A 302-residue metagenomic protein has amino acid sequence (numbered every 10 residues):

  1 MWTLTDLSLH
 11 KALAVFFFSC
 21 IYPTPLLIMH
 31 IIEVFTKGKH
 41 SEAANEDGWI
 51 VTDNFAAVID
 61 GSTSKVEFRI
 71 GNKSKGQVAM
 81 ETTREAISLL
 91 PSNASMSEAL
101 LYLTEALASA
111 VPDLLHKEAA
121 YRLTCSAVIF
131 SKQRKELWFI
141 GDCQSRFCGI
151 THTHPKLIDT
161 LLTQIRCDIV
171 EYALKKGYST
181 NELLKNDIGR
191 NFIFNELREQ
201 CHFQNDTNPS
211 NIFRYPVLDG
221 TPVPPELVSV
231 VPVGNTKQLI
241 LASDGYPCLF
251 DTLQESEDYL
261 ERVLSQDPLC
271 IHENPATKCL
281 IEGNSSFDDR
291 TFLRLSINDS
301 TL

Functional and structural regions predicted by a protein language model:
F16-F18, Y22: Aromatic (phenylalanine/tyrosine) cluster motif
I21, L27-L302: PP2C/PPM-type serine/threonine phosphatase catalytic domain
